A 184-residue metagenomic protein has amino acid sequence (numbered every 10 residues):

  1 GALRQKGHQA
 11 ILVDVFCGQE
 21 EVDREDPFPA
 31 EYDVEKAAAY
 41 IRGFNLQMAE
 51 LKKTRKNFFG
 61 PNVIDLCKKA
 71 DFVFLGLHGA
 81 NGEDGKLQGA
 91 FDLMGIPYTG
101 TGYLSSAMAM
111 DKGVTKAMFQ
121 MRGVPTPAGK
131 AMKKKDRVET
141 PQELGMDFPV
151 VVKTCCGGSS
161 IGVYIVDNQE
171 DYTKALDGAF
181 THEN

Functional and structural regions predicted by a protein language model:
G1-L104, M108-M110, V114, M121 (+1 more regions): ATP-binding N-terminal substructure of ATP-dependent carboxylate-amine bond-forming enzymes
V63-C67, S106-N184: Active-site nucleotide/adenylate-binding loops and adjacent lid/helix of ATP-dependent enzymes
